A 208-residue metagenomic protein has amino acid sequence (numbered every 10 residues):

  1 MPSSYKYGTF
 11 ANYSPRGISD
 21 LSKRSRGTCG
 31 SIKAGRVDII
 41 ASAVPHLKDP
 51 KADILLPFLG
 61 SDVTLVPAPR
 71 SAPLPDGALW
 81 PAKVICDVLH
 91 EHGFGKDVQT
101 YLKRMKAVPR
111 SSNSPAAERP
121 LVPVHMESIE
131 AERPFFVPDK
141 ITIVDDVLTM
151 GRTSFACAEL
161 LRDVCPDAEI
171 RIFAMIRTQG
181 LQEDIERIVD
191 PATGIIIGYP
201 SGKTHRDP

Functional and structural regions predicted by a protein language model:
M1-T64, S71-L79, L102-P138: Active-site-facing substrate-recognition patch
K23, G93, D97, T149 (+1 more regions): Catalytic phosphate/metal-binding cores of nucleic-acid and nucleotide-processing enzymes, i.e., regions that mediate
D62, D97-V98, K140, E169-R171: Residues at the starts of beta-strands that form the adenosine-phosphate
P67-R70, R152: Short, well-ordered beta-to-alpha junction loops that form the rim of enzyme active sites and present histidine/acidic
A78-D87, S154: Short, highly selective alpha-helical patches that border small-molecule cofactor pockets in redox/cofactor-processing
L89-R104: Glycine/proline-rich, flexible active-site/cofactor-binding loop segments that harbor closely spaced acidic
F135-V164, R171: A cross-taxonomic marker for long C-terminal extensions/tails that follow the last structured domain
F155-P208: PRPP-dependent phosphoribosyltransferase catalytic core
